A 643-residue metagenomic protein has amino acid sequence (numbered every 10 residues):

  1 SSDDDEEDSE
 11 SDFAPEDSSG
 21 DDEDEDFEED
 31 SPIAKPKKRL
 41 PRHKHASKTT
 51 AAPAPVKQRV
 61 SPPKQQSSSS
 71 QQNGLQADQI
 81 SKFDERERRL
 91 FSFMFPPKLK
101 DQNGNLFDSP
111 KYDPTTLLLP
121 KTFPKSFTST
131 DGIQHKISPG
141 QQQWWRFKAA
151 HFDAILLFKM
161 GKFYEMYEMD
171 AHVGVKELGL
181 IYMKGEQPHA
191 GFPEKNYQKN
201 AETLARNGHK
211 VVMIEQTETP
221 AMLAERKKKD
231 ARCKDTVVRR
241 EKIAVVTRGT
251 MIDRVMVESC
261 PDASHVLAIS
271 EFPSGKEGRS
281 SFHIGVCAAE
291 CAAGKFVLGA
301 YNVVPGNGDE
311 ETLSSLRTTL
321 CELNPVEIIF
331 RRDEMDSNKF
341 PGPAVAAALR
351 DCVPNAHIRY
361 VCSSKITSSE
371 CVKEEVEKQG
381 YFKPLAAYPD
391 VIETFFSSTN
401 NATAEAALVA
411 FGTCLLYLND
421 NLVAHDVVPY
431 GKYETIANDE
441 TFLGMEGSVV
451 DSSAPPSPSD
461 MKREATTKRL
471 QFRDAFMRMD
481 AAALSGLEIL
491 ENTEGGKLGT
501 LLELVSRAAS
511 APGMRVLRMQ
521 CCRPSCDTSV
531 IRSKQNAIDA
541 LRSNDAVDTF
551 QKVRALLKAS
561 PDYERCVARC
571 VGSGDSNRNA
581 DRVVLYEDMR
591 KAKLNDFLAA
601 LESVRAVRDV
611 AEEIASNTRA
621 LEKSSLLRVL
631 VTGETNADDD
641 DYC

Functional and structural regions predicted by a protein language model:
S1-R515, Q520-C522, S529-S543, V547 (+1 more regions): Basic, polar low-complexity surface loops/patches
K210-Q216, A231-T236, T394-F395, N401 (+2 more regions): Non-catalytic interaction/clamp surfaces of large macromolecular machines
